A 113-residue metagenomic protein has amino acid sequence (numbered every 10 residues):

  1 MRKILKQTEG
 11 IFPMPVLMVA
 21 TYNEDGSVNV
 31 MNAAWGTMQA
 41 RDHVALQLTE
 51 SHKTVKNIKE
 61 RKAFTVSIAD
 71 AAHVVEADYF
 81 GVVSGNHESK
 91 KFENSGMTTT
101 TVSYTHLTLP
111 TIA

Functional and structural regions predicted by a protein language model:
M1-V74: N-terminal structural module
P13-M14, W35-R41, E76-V82, N94 (+2 more regions): Generic structural "secondary-structure junction" signal
T54-V102: Glycine-rich, pocket-lining loop/helix-strand segments that form or immediately flank
T105-T111: Conserved small/polar residues in nucleotide/adenosyl-binding loops
